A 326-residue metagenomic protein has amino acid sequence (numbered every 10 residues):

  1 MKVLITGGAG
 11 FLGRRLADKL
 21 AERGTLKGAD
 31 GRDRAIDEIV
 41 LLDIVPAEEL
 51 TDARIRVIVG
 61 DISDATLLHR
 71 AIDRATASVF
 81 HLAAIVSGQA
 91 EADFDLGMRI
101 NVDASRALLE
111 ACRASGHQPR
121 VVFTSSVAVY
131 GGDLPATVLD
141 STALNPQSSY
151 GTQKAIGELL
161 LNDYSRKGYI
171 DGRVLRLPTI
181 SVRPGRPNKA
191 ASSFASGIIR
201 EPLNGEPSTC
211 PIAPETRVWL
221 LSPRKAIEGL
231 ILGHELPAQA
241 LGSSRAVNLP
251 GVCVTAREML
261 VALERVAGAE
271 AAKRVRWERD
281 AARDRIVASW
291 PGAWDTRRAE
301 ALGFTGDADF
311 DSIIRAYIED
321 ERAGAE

Functional and structural regions predicted by a protein language model:
K2-L26: N-terminal Rossmann NAD(P)H-binding glycine-rich loop of SDR-like oxidoreductase domains
V59-I100: NAD(P)H-binding glycine-rich loop region in Rossmannoid oxidoreductase-like domains and their noncatalytic homologs
R106-Q147: Conserved Rossmann-fold NAD(P)-dependent oxidoreductase catalytic core, especially the SDR/UDP-sugar
G132, Q147-R173: Active-site Tyr-X1-5-Lys
R186-A191, P214-E228, S243-L263, A316: Substrate-binding strand-loop-helix patch in Rossmann-like NAD(P)-dependent oxidoreductase/epimerase domains
A195-T209, R217-A246: Alpha-helical substrate-binding/gating segment
G229, G233-D284: Mid/C-terminal beta-alpha module of Rossmann-like enzyme folds, strongest in SDR-family dehydrogenases/epimerases
R279, S289-A301, A308-E326: Amphipathic terminal alpha-helices
